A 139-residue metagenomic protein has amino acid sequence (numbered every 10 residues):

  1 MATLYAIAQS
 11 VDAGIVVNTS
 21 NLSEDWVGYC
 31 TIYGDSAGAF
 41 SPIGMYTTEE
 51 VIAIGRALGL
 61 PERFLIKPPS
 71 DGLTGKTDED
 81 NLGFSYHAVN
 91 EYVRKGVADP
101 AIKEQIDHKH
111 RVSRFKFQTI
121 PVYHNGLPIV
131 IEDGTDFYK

Functional and structural regions predicted by a protein language model:
A2-K139: ATP/NTP-dependent adenylation/nucleotidyl-transfer catalytic domains that generate, transfer, or process NMP-activated
